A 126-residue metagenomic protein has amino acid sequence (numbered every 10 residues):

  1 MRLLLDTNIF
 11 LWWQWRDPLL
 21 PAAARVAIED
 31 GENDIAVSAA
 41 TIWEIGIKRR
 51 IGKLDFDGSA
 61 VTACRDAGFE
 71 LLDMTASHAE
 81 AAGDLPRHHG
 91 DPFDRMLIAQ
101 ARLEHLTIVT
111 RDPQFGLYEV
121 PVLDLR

Functional and structural regions predicted by a protein language model:
M1-V37, R50-T62, E104, L117 (+1 more regions): Short, well-structured N-terminal submotif of metal-dependent ribonuclease cores
W12-W13, K48-R49, L85-P86, Q100: A generic structural signal for short
V37-S38, M74: Short glycine/serine/threonine-enriched helix-capping/active-site loop that flanks the nucleotide-sugar donor pocket
I45: Phosphate/NTP-binding elements of NTP-utilizing enzymes
F56-D57, V61, D66-Q114, V120 (+1 more regions): Active-site neighborhoods of divalent-metal-dependent phosphate/nucleic-acid chemistry enzymes
